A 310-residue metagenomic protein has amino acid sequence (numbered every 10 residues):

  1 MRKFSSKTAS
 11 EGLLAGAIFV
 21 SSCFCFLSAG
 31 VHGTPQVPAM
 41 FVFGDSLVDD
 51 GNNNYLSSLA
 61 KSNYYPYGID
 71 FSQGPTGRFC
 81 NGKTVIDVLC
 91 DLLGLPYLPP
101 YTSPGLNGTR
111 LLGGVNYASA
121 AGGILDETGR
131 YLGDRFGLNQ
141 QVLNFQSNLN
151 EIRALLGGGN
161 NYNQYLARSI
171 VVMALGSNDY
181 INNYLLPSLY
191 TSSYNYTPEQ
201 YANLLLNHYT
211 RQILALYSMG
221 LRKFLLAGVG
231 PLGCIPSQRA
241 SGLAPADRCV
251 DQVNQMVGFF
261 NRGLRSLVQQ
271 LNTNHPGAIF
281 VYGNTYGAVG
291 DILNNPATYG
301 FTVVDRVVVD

Functional and structural regions predicted by a protein language model:
R2-D310: Conserved active-site regions of diverse hydrolases
